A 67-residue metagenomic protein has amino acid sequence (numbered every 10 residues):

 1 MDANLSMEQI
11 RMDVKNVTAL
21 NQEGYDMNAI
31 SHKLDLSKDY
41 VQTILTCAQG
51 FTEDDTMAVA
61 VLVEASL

Functional and structural regions predicted by a protein language model:
M1-S6, Y40: Short, Lys/Arg-enriched N-terminal segment that forms or immediately precedes the first helix of a structured domain
E8-Y25: Short, amphipathic alpha-helical "recognition" segments used to contact nucleic acids or chromatin
I30-S31: Short alpha-helical "recognition helix" segments of helix-turn-helix
D39-V41, T52-E53: A short hydrophobic/aromatic micro-motif that marks alpha-helical segments and, especially, helix-coil
L45: DNA major-groove recognition helix of helix-turn-helix
A48: DNA major-groove recognition helices of helix-turn-helix
F51-L67: Short Lys/Arg-enriched helix C-cap and helix-to-coil transition segments that create basic nucleic-acid-contact patches
